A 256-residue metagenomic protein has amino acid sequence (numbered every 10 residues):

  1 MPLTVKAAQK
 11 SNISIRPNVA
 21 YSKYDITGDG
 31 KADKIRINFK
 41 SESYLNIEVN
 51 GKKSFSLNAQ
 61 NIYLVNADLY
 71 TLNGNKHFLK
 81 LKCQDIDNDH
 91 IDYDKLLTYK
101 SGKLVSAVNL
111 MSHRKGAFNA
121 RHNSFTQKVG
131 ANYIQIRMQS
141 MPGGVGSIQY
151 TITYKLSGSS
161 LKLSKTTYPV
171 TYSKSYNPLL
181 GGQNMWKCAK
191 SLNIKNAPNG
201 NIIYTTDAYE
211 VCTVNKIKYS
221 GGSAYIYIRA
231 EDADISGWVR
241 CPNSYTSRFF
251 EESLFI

Functional and structural regions predicted by a protein language model:
M1-K10: Sec-dependent signal peptide cleavage junction
S11, K53-A59, V108: A short beta-strand motif characteristic of beta-propeller blades
Y24-A32, Y70-K76: Residues in Ca2+-coordinating acidic/glycine-rich loops
D33-R36, K80: Structural core positions within WD40/WD-like beta-propeller blades
S43-G51: Beta-propeller domains
V65-T98, K103-N184: Short aromatic loop motif centered on NTY/YTY
K162-N193, P242-I256: SH3-family beta-barrel domains
Y204-S253: SH3/SH3-like beta-barrel superfamily modules
